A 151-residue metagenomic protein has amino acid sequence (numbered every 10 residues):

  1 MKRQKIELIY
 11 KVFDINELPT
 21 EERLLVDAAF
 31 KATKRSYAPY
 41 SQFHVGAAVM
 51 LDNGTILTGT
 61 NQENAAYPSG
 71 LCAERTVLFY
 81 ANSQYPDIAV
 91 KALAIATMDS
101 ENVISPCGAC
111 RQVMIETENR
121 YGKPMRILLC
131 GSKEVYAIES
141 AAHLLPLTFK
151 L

Functional and structural regions predicted by a protein language model:
M1-R35, F79, D87-L151: C-terminal binding/interaction regions
Y37-P39: Short Gly/Pro-enriched turn/cap motifs at secondary-structure boundaries
Q42, C72, I88-V90: Short connector loops at helix/strand junctions that flank enzyme active sites, especially segments positioning acidic
Q42-L51: Short beta-strand scaffold segments in enzyme catalytic cores
V45, T58, S69, C107: Short glycine-rich loop/turn motifs that provide flexible caps or phosphate-binding loops at active sites
N53-N64, A89-L93: Glycine/charged-rich beta-loop-alpha catalytic/anionic-binding loops adjacent to active sites
N61-R75: Compact, glycine-rich, soluble single-domain proteins
